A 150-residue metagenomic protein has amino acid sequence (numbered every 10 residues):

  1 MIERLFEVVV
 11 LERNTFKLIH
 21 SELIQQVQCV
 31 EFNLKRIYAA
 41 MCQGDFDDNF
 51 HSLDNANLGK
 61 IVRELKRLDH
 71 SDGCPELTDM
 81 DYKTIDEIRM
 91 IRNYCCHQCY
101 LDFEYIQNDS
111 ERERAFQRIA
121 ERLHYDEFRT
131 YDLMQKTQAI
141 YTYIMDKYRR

Functional and structural regions predicted by a protein language model:
M1, L58-L68, Q117-D126: Short, charged low-complexity intrinsically disordered segments located at boundaries of structured domains
M1-R63, D79, D86, H97 (+1 more regions): Amphipathic alpha-helical interface elements
V10, N14-T15, E76, R114 (+1 more regions): Short coil/turn segments at secondary-structure junctions
M41-Q43, L68, L101-I106: Short regulatory "switch" loops immediately downstream of catalytic or recognition motifs within protein catalytic
R67-M80: Short, solvent-exposed, charged loop/turn and helix-capping segments that join or cap alpha-helices on peripheral
M80-A139: Charge-enriched, short contiguous segments at helix-coil
